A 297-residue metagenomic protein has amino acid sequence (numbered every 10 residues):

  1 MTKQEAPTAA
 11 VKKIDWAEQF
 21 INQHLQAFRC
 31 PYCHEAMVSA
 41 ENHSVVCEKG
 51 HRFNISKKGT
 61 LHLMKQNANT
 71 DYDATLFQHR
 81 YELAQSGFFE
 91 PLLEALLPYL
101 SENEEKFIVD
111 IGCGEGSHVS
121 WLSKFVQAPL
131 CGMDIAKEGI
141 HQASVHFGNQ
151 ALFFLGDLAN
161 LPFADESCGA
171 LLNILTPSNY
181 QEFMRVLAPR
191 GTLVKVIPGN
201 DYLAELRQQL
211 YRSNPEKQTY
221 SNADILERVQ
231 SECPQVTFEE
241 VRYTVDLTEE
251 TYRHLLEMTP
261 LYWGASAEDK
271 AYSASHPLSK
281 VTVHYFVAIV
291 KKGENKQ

Functional and structural regions predicted by a protein language model:
T2-N69: N-terminal auxiliary segments of SAM/dcSAM-dependent transferases
H24-Q26, E239-Q297: Conserved Class I S-adenosyl-L-methionine
T70-P91: Class I SAM-dependent methyltransferase Rossmann-like catalytic core, especially the SAM/SAH-binding loop
E104-G114, C131: Conserved class I S-adenosyl-L-methionine
E115-V126: Conserved SAM-binding loop of SAM-dependent methyltransferases across substrates and taxa, primarily the Class I
A136-E138: Conserved SAM/SAH-binding beta-strand->alpha-helix loop
N149-L161: Conserved SAM-binding strand-loop segment of SAM-dependent methyltransferases
G191-D201: Conserved beta-strand signature within the Rossmann-like core of class I S-adenosyl-L-methionine
